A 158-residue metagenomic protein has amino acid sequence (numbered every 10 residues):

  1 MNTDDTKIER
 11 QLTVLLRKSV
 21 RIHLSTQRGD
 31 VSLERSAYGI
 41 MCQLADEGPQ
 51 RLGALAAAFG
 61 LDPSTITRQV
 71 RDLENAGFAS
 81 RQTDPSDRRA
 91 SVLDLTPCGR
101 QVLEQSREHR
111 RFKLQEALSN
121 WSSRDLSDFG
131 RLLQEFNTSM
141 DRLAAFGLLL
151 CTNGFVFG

Functional and structural regions predicted by a protein language model:
M1-S36: N-terminal leader segment of winged-helix/HTH proteins
I8-Q11, L15, E108-G158: Terminal interaction helix/tail motif
L12, S19, A37, F59 (+4 more regions): Short amphipathic alpha-helical/adjacent loop interface patches that line ligand and macromolecule-binding sites
I22-T65, V70, N75-F78, V92: N-terminal helix-turn-helix DNA-binding core of bacterial DNA-binding proteins
E74-R131: Charged, amphipathic alpha-helical coiled-coil/dimerization segments
